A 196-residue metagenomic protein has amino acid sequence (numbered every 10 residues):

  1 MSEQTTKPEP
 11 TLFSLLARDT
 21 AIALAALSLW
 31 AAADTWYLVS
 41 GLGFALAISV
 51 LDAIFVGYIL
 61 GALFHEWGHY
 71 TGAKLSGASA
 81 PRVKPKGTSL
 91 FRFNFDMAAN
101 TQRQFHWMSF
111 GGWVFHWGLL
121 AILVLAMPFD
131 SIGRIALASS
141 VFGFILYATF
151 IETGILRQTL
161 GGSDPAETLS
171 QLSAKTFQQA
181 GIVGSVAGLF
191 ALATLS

Functional and structural regions predicted by a protein language model:
S2-S196: Hydrophobic transmembrane alpha-helices and their immediate loop junctions in multi-pass integral membrane proteins
